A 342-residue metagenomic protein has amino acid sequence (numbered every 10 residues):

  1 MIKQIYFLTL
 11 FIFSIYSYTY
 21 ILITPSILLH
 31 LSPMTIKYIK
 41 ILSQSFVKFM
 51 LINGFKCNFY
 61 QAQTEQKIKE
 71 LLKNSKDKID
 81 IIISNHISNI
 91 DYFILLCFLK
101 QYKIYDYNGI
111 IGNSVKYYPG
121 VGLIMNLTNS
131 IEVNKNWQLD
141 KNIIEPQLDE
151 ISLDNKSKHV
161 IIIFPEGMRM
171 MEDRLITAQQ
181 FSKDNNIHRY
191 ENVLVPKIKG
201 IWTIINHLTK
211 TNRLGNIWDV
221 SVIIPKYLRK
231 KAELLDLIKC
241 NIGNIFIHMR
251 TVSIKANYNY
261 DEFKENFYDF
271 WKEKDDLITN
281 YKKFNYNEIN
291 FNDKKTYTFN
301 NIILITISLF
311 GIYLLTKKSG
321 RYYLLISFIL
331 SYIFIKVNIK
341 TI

Functional and structural regions predicted by a protein language model:
M1-I81, I94: Membrane-anchoring hydrophobic helices of lipid-metabolizing enzymes
M1-L22, F291-T341: Alpha-helical bilayer-embedded segments of polytopic membrane proteins, i.e., transmembrane/intramembrane helices
I23-S45, N74-K76, D80-I143: Catalytic core of membrane glycerolipid acyltransferases/transacylases, capturing the structured, soluble-facing
P119-N129, S157-N259: A cross-family acyltransferase "interaction/gating" segment
D140-L153: A Trp-anchored, charged/polar loop motif used as the substrate-binding/catalytic surface of acyl/ester-handling
I143, E172-I187, D276-E288: Hydrophobic, structured segments
W218-V222, E265, W271, F310: Broad, structure-driven detector of short, well-ordered beta-strand segments within folded domains
D261-T306: Juxtamembrane amphipathic/hinge helix adjacent to a transmembrane helix
